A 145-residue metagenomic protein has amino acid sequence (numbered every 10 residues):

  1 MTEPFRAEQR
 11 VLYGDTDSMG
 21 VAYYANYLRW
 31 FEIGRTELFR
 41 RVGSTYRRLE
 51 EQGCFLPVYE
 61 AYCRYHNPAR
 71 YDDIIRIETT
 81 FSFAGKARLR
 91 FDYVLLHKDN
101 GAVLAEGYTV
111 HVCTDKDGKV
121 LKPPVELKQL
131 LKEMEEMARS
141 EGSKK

Functional and structural regions predicted by a protein language model:
M1-L38: Catalytic strand-loop segment that frames the active site of acyl-thioester-processing enzymes
E3-A7, R70-Y71, F81-K145: HotDog/MaoC-like acyl-thioester-processing domains
Q9-Y13, Y65, C113: Hydrophobic residues in beta-strands and at strand termini
A22, L56-V58, L104: A broad, structural micro-motif
Y23, V42-G43, E135: Short, flexible helix/strand-to-coil boundary loops that buttress conserved ligand/catalytic motifs in alpha/beta
Y27-W30, F55-P57, D92: Residue-level recognition of specific faces of alpha-helices
E37, R64, E133, M137: Solvent-exposed, charged/polar functional surfaces in cytosolic regulatory/catalytic domains
L38-L89: Hydrophobic beta-strand-centered segment that forms part of the acyl-chain substrate-binding groove
